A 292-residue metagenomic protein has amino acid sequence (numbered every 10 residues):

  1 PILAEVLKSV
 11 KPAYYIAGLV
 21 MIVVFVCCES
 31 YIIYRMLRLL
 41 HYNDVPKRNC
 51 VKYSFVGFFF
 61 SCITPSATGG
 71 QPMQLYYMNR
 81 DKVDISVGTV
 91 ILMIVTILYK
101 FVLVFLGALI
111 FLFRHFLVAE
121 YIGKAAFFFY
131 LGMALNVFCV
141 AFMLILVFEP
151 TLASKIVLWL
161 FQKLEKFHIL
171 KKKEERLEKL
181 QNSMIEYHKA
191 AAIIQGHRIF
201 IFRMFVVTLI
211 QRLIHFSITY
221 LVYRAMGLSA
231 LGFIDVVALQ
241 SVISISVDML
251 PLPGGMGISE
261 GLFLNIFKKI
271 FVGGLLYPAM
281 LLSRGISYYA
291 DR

Functional and structural regions predicted by a protein language model:
P1-E5, G57-K171, L252, M256-R292: Transmembrane helix-loop-helix hairpins in multi-pass inner-membrane proteins
P1-F55, G123-S244, L281, I286-R292: Predominantly cytoplasmic-facing regulatory/coupling regions of multi-pass membrane proteins
V23-V24, I63-S66, F101, L209 (+2 more regions): Hydrophobic/aromatic residues within the transmembrane alpha-helices of Major Facilitator Superfamily
N43, S66, I193-I194, D248 (+1 more regions): Histidine kinase transmitter module recognition
N49, S61-C62, S246-M249: A residue-level detector for conformationally permissive "hinge/kink" positions
A225, S229-E260, N265-K269: Extended hydrophobic/aromatic segments used for targeting, binding, or gating
